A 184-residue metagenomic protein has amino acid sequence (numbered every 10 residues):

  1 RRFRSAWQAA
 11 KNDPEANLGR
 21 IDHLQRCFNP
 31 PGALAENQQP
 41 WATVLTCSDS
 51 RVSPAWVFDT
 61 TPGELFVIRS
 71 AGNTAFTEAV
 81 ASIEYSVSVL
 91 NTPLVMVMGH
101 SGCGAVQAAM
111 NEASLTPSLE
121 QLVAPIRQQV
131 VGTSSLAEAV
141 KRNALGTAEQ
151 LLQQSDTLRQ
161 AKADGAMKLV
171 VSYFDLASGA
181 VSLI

Functional and structural regions predicted by a protein language model:
R1-N37, G72-N91, G104-I184: Divalent-metal-activated hydrolytic enzyme cores
L18-G63: N-terminal short beta-loop-beta anion/metal-coordinating cradle
W41, N91-L94: Loop/turn elements at helix/coil->beta-strand transitions in domains of secreted/extracellular proteins
W41, P54, L65, V80-I83 (+1 more regions): Generic internal hydrophobic packing segments that stabilize the cores of diverse globular domains
V44, I68, V97, V171 (+1 more regions): Divalent metal-coordination and catalytic microenvironments
T46-R51, A71-T74, H100, E112: Short glycine-enriched loops at secondary-structure junctions
E64-G72: Short, basic, glycine/proline-bearing loop/turn elements
V67, S88-T92, G99: Mid-length scaffold segments of soluble, non-membrane domains
